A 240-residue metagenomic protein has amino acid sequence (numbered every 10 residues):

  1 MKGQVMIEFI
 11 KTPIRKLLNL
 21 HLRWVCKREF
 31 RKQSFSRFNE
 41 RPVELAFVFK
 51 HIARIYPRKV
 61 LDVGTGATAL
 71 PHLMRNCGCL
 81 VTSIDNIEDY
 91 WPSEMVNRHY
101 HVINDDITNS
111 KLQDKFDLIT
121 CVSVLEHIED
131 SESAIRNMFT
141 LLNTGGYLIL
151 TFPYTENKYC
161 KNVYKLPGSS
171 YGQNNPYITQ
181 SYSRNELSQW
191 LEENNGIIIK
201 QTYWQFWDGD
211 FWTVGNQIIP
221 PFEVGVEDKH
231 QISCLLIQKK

Functional and structural regions predicted by a protein language model:
K2-T12: N-terminal auxiliary segments of SAM/dcSAM-dependent transferases
T12-N19, R23-I52: Class I SAM-dependent methyltransferase Rossmann-like catalytic core, especially the SAM/SAH-binding loop
R15, F35, E94, T108 (+3 more regions): S-adenosyl-L-methionine-dependent methyltransferase catalytic module, highlighting the catalytic core
Q33-S34, I55-Y56, D62, Y171-Q173: A short, structure-level motif marking secondary-structure boundaries and short turns
S36, E40, L61-D62, T179: Residues that cap or flank secondary-structure elements
E40, V63, Q113, V226-K229: Residue-level marker of regulatory loop/turn positions in helix-turn-helix DNA-binding domains and in histidine
P42, T68, Q231: Membrane-embedded glycan transfer/ligation machinery that uses polyprenyl lipid-linked sugar donors/oligosaccharides
A46-C160: Conserved SAM-binding loop
